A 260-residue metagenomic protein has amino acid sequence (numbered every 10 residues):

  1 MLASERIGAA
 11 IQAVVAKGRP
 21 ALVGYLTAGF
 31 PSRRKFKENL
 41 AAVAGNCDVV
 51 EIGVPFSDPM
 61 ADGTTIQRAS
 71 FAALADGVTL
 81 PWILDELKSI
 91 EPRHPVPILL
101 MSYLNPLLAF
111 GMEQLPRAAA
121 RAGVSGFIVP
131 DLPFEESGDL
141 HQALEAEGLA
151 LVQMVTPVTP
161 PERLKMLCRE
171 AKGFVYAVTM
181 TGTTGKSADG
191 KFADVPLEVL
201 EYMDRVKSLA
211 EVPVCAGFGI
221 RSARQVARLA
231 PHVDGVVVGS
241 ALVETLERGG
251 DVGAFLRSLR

Functional and structural regions predicted by a protein language model:
L2-V14, D58-R68, A75-K88, L107-Q114 (+5 more regions): Active-site-adjacent beta->alpha loops and helix N-cap segments on the catalytic face of soluble alpha/beta enzymes
A10-F30, G63-T64, A69, I90-M101: N-terminal small/glycine-rich loop or linker at the start of catalytic domains across soluble metabolic enzymes
V14-A21, C47-M60: N-terminal glycine-rich anion-binding loops that anchor highly charged ligand groups
L22-L26, V50-I52, I98-S102, F127-V129 (+4 more regions): Hydrophobic faces of well-ordered beta-strands that scaffold small-molecule active sites in alpha/beta enzyme cores
G24, V43, G53, A119 (+3 more regions): Conserved, mostly hydrophobic/aromatic
T27-S32, M101-A109, P133-F134, V155-T159 (+1 more regions): Glycine-rich beta-to-alpha transition loops that act as phosphate-gripper elements at the mouths of alpha/beta enzyme
R33-A44, T159-R169, L209, A216 (+1 more regions): Catalytic cores of alpha/beta
V49-D58, A122-I128, L132-E136, Y176-K186 (+2 more regions): Glycine-rich phosphate-binding active-site loops on the catalytic face of alpha/beta enzymes
